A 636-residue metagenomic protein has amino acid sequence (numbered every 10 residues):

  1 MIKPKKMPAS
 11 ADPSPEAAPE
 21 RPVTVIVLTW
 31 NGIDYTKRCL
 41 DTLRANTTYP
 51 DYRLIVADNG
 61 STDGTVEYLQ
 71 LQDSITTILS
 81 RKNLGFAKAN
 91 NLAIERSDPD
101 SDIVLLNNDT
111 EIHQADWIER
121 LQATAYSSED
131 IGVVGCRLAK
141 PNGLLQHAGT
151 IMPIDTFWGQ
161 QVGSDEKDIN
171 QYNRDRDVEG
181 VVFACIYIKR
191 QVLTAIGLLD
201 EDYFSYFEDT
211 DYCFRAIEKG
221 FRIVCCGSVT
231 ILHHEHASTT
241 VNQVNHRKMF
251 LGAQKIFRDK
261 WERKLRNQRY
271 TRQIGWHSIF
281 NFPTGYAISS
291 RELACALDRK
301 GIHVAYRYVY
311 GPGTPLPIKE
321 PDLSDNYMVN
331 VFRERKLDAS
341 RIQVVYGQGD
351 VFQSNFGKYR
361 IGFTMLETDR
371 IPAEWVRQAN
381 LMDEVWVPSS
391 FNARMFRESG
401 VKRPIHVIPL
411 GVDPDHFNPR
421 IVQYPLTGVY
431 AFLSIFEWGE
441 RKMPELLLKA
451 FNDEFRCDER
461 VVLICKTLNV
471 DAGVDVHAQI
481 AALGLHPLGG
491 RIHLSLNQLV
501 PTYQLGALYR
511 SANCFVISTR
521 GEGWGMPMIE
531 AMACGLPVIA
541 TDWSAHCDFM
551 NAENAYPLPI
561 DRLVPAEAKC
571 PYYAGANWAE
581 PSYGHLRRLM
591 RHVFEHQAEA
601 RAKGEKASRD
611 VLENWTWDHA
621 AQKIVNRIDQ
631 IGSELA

Functional and structural regions predicted by a protein language model:
R21, G275, P425-K442, L448-F451 (+1 more regions): Conserved donor-binding/catalytic core segment of Leloir-type glycosyltransferases
D41-D51, E454-F455: Short, acidic, metal-binding catalytic loop of nucleotide-sugar glycosyltransferases
D58-E67, K82, P414, D471: A conserved acidic beta->alpha catalytic loop
E111-P153: Conserved donor NDP-sugar-binding/catalytic core segment of glycosyltransferases
E119-L121, D177-G197, D202-T230, L448-K449: A short, conserved alpha-helix in the catalytic core of glycosyltransferases
I154-Q191, W578: A recurrent flexible, glycine/aromatic-enriched loop bordering the glycosyltransferase active site that acts as
G313-S399, Q504: Extended catalytic core of nucleotide-activated donor transferases of GT-like folds
V474-Y503: Nucleotide-activated donor-binding/catalytic signature segment of Leloir-type glycosyltransferases, i.e., the conserved
